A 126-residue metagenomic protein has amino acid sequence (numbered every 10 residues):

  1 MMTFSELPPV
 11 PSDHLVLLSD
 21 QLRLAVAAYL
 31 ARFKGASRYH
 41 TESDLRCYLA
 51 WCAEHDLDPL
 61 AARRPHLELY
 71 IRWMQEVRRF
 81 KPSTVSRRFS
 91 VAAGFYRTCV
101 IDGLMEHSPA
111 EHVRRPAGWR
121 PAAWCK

Functional and structural regions predicted by a protein language model:
M1-V10, F95: N-terminal helical hairpins
E6, L15, G35-A36: Short linear motifs at secondary-structure transitions and domain/linker junctions
S12-V26: Short alpha-helical hairpin
V26-Y39, R46-W124: N-terminal core-binding DNA-recognition domain of tyrosine recombinases/integrases
